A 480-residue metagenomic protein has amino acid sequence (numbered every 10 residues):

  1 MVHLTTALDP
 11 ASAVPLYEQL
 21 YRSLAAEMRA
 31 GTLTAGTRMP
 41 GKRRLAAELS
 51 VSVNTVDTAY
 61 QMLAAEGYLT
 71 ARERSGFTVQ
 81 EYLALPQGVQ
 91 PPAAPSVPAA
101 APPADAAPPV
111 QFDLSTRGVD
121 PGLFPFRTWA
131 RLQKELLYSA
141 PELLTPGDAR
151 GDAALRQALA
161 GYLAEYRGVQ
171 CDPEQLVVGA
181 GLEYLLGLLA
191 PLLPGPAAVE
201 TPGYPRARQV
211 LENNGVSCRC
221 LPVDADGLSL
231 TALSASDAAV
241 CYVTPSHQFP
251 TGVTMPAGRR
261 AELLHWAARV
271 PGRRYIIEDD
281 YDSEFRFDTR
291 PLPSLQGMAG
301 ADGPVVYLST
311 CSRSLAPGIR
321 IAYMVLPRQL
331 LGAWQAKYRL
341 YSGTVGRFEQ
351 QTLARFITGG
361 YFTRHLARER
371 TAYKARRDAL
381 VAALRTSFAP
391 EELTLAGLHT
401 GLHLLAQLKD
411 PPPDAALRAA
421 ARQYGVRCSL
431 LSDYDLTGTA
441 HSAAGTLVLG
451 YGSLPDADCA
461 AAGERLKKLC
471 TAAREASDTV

Functional and structural regions predicted by a protein language model:
M1-K134, P141-L144, L330, Q335 (+8 more regions): N-terminal basic, amphipathic alpha-helical segments
R74, M298-W334: Active-site PLP attachment segment
V119, S246-Q248, R313: Short glycine-rich anion-binding loops that position phosphate/pyrophosphate groups of nucleotides and phosphorylated
Q133, A140-G272, E284, D288-D302 (+4 more regions): Conserved core of the PLP fold type I
S217, Y275, V426-R427: Residue-level detector of anion-binding/catalytic polar loops
